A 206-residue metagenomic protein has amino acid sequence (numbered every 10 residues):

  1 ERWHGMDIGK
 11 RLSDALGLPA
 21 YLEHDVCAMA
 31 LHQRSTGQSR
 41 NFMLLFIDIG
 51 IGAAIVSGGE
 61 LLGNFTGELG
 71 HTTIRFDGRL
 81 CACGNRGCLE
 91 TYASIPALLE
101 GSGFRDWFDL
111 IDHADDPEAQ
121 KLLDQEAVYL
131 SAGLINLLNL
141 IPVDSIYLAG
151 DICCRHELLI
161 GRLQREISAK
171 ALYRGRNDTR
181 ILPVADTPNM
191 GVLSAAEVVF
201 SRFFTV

Functional and structural regions predicted by a protein language model:
E1-L89, P96, F200, V206: Phosphate-binding/catalytic loop of phosphoryl-transfer enzymes
D14-L18, T36-Q38, L80, N85 (+1 more regions): ATP-binding/phosphotransfer module of carbohydrate and carboxylate kinases, centering on a glycine-rich
